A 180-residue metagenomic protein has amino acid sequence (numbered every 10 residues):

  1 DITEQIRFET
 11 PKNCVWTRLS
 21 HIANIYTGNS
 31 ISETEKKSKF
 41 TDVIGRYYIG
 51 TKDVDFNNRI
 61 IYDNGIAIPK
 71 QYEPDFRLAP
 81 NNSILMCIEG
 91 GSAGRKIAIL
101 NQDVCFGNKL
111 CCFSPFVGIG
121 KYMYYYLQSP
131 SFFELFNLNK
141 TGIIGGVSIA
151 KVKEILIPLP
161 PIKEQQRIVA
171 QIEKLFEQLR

Functional and structural regions predicted by a protein language model:
D1-I31, I162-A170, E177-R180: Non-catalytic DNA-recognition/assembly elements of restriction-modification systems
I2-Q5, S20-S38, K52-N81, N101: Sequence-specific dsDNA recognition surfaces
I6-F8, C111-P115, K153-L159: Short, well-ordered beta-strand elements within core beta-sheets of diverse protein domains
V15-H21, E35, I97, V117-I119 (+2 more regions): Catalytic cores of nucleotide-enabled group-transfer and carboxylate-activating enzymes in metabolic and assembly-line
N24, D53-F56, G91-A93, C111 (+3 more regions): Short, glycine-/Ser/Thr-/acidic-enriched flexible segments
G50-T51, D63-Q128, G146-S148: A short beta-sheet element
M123-Y126, A150-L179: S-adenosyl-L-methionine
Q128-I155: Specificity-determining recognition surfaces
